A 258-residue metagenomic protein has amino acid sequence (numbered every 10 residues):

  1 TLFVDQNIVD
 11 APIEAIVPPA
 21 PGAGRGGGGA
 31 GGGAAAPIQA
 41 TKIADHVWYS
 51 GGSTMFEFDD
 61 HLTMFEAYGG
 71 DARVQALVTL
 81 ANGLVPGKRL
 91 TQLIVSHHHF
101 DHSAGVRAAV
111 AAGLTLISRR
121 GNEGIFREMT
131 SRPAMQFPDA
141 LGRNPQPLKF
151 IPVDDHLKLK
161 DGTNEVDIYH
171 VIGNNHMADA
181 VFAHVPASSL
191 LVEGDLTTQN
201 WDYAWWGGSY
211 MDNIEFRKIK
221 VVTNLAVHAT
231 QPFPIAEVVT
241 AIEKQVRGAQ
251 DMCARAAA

Functional and structural regions predicted by a protein language model:
T1-A11, V181-P186, E193-G194, Q199-A204 (+1 more regions): Gly/Pro-enriched, hydrophobic low-complexity segments that function as extracytoplasmic propeptides/linkers
T1-P19, M211-A258: Divalent-metal (often Zn2+) His-rich catalytic cores of metallo-beta-lactamase-fold enzymes
V17-A34: Disordered, low-complexity segments in secreted/periplasmic proteins that are enriched in proline
A40-G83, A180-T198: Conserved beta-strand hairpin/beta-sheet module of binuclear metal-dependent hydrolase folds, prominently
M55, L62-E66, T91-V95, T115-R120 (+4 more regions): Structural recognition of the beta-strand scaffold that forms the well-ordered cores of secreted hydrolase catalytic
A72, H98-A104, E123-R127, N175-A178 (+2 more regions): Active-site environment of divalent metal-dependent phosphoester hydrolases
A72-I117, F216-T223: Active-site metal-binding motif and surrounding structural segment of the metallo-beta-lactamase
A112, R120-I172, A178, F216-K218: Metallo-beta-lactamase
